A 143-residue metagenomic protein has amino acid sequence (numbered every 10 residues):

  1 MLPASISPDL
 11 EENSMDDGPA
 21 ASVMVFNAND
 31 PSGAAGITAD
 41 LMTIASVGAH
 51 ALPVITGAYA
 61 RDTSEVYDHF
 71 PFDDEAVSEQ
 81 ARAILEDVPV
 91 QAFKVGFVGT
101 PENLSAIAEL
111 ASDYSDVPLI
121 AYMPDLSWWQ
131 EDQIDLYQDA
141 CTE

Functional and structural regions predicted by a protein language model:
L2-A92: Small-residue (G/A/S/T)-rich helix-start motifs and N-terminal tracts that mark the onset
V95-G96, T100-E143: Conserved beta-alpha-beta core of the PfkB/ribokinase-like small-molecule kinase fold
